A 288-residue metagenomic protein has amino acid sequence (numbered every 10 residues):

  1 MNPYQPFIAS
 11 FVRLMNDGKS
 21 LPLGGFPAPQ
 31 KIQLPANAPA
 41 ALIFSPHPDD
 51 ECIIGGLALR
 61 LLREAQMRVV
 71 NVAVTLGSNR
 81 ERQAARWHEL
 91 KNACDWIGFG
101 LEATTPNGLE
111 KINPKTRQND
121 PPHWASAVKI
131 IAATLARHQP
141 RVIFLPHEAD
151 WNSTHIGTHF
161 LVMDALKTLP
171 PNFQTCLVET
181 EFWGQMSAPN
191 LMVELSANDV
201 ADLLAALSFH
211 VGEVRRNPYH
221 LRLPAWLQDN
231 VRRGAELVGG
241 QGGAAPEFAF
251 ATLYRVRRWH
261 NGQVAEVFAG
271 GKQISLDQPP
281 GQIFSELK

Functional and structural regions predicted by a protein language model:
M1-F173, S208-F209, E266-K288: Active-site beta-strand->loop->alpha-helix modules in alpha/beta enzyme cores, enriched in Gly/His/Asp(Glu)
I43, A73, C176-S187: Extended hydrophobic secondary-structure segments that form protein cores and membrane-embedded regions
S78-A85, W183-L191: Generic structural signal for short, solvent-exposed loop/turn connectors between secondary structure elements
A125-A127, C176, A245-F250: Glycine-rich, flexible loop segments associated with nucleotide phosphate handling
T134-L135, N172-E181, N198-D202: A structural motif
G184, P189-P246, A251-T252: A conserved mid-domain beta-alpha-beta active-site/ligand-binding segment of alpha/beta enzyme cores
V238-K288: C-terminal accessory extensions appended to soluble enzyme cores
